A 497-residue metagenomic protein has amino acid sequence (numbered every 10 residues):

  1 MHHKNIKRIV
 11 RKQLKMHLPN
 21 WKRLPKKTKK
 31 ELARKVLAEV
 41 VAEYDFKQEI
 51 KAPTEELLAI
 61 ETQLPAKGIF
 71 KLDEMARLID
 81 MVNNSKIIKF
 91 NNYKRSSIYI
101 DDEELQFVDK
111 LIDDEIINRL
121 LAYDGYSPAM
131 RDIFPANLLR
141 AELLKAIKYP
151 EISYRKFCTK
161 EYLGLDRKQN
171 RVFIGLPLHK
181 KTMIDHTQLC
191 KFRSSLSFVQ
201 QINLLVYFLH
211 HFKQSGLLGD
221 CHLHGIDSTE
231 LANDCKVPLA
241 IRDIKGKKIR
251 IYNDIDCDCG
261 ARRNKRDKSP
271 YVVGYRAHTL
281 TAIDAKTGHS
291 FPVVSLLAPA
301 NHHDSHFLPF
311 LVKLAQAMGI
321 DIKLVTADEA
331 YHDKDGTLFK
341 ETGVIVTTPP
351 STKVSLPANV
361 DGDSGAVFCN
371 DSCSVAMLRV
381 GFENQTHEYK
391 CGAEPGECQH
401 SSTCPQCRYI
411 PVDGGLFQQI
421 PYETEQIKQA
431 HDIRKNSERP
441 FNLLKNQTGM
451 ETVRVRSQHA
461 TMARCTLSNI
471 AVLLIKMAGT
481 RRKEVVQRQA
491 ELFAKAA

Functional and structural regions predicted by a protein language model:
H2-R8, P19, R23, K27 (+5 more regions): Dynamic "connector" segments at or just before major functional cores
R8, A136, T159-K160, K191-E329 (+2 more regions): Polybasic low-complexity intrinsically disordered regions
Y126-A136, K268-P270, D432, V455-C465: Structural motif
M130-L205, G219, H459: Short, positively charged, Gly/Tyr-enriched micro-motifs that form contact patches at catalytic or ligand/partner
Y162, V360, S364-N384, P411-Q458: Short amphipathic alpha-helical "interface-anchor" segments enriched in bulky aromatics
V344-S355: RNase H-like polynucleotidyl transferase catalytic core
K390-G414, Q418: Long, low-complexity, polar/charged, intrinsically disordered or flexibly structured peripheral segments
I427-A497: Basic, amphipathic alpha-helical segments enriched in Lys/Arg and hydrophobic/aromatic residues
